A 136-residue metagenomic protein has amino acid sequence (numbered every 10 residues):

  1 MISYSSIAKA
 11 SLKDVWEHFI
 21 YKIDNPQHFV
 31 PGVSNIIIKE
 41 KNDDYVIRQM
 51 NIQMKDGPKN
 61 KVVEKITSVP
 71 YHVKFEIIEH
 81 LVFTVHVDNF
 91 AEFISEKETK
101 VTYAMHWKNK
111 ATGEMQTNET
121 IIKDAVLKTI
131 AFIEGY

Functional and structural regions predicted by a protein language model:
M1-D43: Hydrophobic ligand-binding cavity/cleft-lining segments
M1-S3, Y45, T84, E98: A general secondary-structure signal for short beta-strands and their flanking turns/coil in non-transmembrane regions
Y4-S6, N35-I38, K61-T67, V85-I94: Hydrophobic/aromatic beta-strand elements that line small-molecule binding cavities or substrate pockets in beta-rich
A8-L12, M54-D56, M105-N109: Beta-strand elements of well-folded, non-transmembrane domains
L12, K39-D44, T67-V69, E92-K100: A short, structured loop/turn motif at beta-sheet edges
I23, V126-E134: Short amphipathic alpha-helical signal-transduction/dimerization elements
I37-H80: Glycine-rich portal/gate segments that line the openings of hydrophobic small-molecule binding cavities
E76-K128: Beta-strand/loop substructures that line and gate deep hydrophobic ligand-binding cavities in soluble
